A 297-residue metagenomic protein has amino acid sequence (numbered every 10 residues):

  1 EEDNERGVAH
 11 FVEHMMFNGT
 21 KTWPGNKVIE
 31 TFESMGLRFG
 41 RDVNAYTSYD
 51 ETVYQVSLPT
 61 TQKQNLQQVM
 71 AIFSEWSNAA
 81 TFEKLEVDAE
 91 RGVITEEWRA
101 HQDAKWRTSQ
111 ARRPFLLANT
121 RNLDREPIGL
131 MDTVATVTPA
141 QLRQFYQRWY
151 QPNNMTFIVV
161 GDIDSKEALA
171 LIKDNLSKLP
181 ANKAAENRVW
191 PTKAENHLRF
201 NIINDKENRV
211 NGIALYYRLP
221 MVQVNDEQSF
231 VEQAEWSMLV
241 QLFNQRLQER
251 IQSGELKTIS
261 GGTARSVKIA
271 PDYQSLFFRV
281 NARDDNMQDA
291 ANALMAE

Functional and structural regions predicted by a protein language model:
E2-R107, T136, R143-N154, S165-E167 (+2 more regions): Active-site-adjacent, His/Asp/Glu-enriched structural segments that form or flank metal-binding and acid/base networks
R38-D42, Y216, V240-N281: A structural supersecondary motif
N44-T47, K84-E90, A104-P114, L123-L130 (+2 more regions): Short coil/turn segments at secondary-structure boundaries
Y54-S57, A111-M155, N187-P191, L219-S229: Histidine-acidic residue clusters that define the catalytic metal-binding segment of zinc metallopeptidase domains
V56, S77, R209-R218, V222-Q241: Extended catalytic-interface subdomain
S57-P59, E97, V160, D205-K206 (+2 more regions): Structured loops at beta-to-helix junctions and adjacent beta-edge loops in soluble globular domains
V93-F115, P191-V210, E249-T258: Short acidic/His-enriched helical or mixed secondary-structure segments at domain edges of catalytic enzymes and some
L117-N119, T156-N211, L219-V222: An aromatic/glycine/proline-enriched structural segment found at the starts of mature extracellular/organellar domains
